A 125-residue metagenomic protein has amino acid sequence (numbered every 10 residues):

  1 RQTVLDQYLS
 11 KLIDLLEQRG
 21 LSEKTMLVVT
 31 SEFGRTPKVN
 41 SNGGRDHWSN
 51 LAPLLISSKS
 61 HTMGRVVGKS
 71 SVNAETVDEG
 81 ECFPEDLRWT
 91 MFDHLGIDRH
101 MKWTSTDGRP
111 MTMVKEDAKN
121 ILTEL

Functional and structural regions predicted by a protein language model:
R1-L125: Ligand-binding pockets and gating/stacking loops
